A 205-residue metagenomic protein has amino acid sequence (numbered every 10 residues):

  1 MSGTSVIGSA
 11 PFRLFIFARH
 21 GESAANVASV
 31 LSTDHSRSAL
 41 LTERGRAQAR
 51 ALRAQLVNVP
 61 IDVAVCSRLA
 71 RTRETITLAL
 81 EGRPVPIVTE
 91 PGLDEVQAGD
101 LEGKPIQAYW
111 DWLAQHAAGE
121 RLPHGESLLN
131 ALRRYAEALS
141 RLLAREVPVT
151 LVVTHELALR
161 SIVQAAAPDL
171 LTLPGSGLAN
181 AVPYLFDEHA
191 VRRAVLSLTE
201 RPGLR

Functional and structural regions predicted by a protein language model:
M1-L14, Q55, V88, E95-Q107 (+1 more regions): Acidic, low-complexity terminal tails and accessory targeting/binding regions of phosphate-metabolizing enzymes
S2-G3, I7, F12-R83, E126: Active-site-proximal alpha-helix that buttresses catalytic centers in soluble enzyme cores
F15, P148-E156: Generic beta-sheet signal
S23, A158-L159: Short active-site segment of divalent metal-dependent hydrolases/proteases that encodes the spacing between
A25, A39-L40, A79-E137, S197: Phosphate-handling substructures
V57-P60, L142-P148: Glycine-rich phosphate-binding loop signature in dinucleotide/nucleotide-binding domains
C66-S67, R133, V153-T154: Short beta-strand scaffold positions
L78, S161, A165: Active-site signature of alpha/beta-hydrolase-fold catalytic machinery across serine- and Asp/Cys-nucleophile hydrolases
